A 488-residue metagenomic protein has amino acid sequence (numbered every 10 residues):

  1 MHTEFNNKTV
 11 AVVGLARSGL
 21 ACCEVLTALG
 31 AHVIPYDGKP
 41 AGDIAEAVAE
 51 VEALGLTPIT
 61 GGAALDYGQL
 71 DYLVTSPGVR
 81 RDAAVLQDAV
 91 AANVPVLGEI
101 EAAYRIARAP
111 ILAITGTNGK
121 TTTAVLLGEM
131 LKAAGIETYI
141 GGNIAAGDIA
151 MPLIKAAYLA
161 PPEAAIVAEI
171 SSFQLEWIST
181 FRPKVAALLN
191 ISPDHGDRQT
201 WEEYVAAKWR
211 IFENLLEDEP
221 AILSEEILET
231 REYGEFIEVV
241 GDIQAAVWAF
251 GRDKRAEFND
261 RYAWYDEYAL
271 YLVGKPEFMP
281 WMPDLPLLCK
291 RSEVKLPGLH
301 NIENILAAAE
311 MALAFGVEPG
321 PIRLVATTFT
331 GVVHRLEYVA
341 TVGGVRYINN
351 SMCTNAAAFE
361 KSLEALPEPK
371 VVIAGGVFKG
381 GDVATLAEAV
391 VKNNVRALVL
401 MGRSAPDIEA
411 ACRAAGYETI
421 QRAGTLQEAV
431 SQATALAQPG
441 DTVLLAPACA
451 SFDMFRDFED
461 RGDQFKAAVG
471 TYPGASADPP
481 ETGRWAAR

Functional and structural regions predicted by a protein language model:
M1-G98, A102, P297, G483-A487: N-terminal leader/targeting and accessory segments in enzymes
H2-T9, G19-L29, C289-V395, R413: Nucleotide phosphate-binding/pyrophosphate-handling subdomain across enzymes that bind or process nucleotide phosphates
L26, L73, I114, N143 (+10 more regions): Residue-level signal for inorganic ion chemistry
H32-D37, I140, V167, A249 (+1 more regions): Short beta-strand "acidic-cap" motif of Rossmann-like dinucleotide-binding folds
H32-K39, I222-E225, I373-A374, N394-R403: Short internal beta-strands
V48-E52, A384-D441, P480-R488: C-terminal helical cap/extension that packs against the catalytic core of soluble nucleotide-cofactor enzymes
T57, A63-D66, L159-G196, Y233-R291 (+3 more regions): Extended acidic/charged loop-beta regions that coordinate divalent cations and stabilize anionic phosphate/carboxylate
D66-G68, P77-Q244, A467-R488: Phosphate-binding loop of NTP-binding sites
